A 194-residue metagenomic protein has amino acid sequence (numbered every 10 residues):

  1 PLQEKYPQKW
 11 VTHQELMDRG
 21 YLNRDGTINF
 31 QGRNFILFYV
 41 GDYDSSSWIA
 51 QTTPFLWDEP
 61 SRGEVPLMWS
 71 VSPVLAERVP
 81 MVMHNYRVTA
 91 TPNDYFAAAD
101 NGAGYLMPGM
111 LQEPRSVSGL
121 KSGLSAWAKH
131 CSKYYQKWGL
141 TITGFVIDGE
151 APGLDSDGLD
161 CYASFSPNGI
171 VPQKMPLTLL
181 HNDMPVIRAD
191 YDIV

Functional and structural regions predicted by a protein language model:
P1-L16, A126-H130, Y134-V194: Active-site-adjacent pocket scaffolds in enzyme catalytic domains
P1-R62: Non-catalytic propeptide/linker segments at domain boundaries
Y6, Y21, Y39, Y43 (+6 more regions): Sequence-level detector for tyrosine residue identity
F30-F35, P66-E77: Short charge-dense sequence patches
F35-L37, P66-M68, Y95-A97, T141-G144 (+1 more regions): Structural preference for beta-strand elements that scaffold enzyme active sites
D44-F55, G63-V65, V74-R87: Aromatic- and glycine-enriched glycan-recognition loops and surfaces that form the carbohydrate-binding subsites
V71-G153: Metal-dependent polysaccharide deacetylase catalytic core of the NodB/CE4 family, i.e., the active-site-bearing domain
